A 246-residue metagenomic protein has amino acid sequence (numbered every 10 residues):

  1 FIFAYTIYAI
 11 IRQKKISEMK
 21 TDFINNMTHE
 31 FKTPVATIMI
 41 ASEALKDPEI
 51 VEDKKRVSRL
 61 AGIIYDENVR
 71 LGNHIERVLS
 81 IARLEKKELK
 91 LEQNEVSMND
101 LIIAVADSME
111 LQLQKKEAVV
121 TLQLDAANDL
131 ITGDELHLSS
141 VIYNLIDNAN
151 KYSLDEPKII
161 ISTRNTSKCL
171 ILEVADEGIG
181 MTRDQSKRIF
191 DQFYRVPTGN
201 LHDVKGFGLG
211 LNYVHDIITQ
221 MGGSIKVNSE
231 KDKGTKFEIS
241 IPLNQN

Functional and structural regions predicted by a protein language model:
D66-L71: Short alpha-helical segment of the dimerization/phosphotransfer core of two-component systems
K86-L91, L130-G133: Conserved micro-motifs of the catalytic ATP-binding
E92-S97, Q114, V119-D129: Conserved catalytic submotifs in the C-terminal HATPase_c
A149-N150: Short helix-loop "hinge" at the ATP-lid/N-box region of the Bergerat-fold HATPase_c
E156-K168: Short beta-strand/loop element within the Bergerat-fold HATPase_c
M181-F193, H215: Short conserved segment of the HATPase_c
G222-G223: Conserved glycine-rich
